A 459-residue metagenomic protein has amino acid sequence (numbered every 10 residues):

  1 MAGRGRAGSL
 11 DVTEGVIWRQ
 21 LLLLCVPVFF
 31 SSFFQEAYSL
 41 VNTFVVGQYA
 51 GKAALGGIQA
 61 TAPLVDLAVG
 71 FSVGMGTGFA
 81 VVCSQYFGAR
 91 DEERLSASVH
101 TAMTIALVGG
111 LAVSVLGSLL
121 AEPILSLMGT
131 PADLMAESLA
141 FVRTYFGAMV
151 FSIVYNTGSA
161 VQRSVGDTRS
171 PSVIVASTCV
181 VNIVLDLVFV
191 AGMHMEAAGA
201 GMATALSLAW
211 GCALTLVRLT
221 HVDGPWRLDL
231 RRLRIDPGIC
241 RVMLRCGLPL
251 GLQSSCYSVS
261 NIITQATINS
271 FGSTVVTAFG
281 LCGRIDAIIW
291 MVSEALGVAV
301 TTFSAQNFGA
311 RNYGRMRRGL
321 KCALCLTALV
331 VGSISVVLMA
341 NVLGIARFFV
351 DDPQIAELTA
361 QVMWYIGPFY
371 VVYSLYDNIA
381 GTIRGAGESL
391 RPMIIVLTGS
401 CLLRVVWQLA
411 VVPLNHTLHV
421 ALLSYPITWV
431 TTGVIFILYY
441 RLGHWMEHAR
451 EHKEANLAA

Functional and structural regions predicted by a protein language model:
M1-C25, C83-A148, V181, G192-L248 (+2 more regions): Short alpha-helical transmembrane segments in multi-pass integral membrane proteins
E14, W18-A37, V41, L64-F71 (+8 more regions): Residue-level signal for short hydrophobic patches within transmembrane helices of multi-pass membrane transporters
L23-L40, T144, Y155, T178 (+5 more regions): Transmembrane helical elements of multi-pass membrane transporters/channels
V28, S32, F44, V81 (+15 more regions): Transmembrane alpha-helix boundary and packing residues in multipass membrane permease domains and related
A37-G56, L125-A132, V188-M195, S255-I288 (+3 more regions): Helix-terminus/linker motif at the lipid-water interface of multi-pass membrane proteins
V46-D66, A132-E137, A197-A198, I239-C246 (+6 more regions): Interfacial/gating helices of multi-pass transporter permease domains
L55-V115, S152-P171, A278-V342, Y373-I395: Small-residue-rich hydrophobic transmembrane alpha-helices
G76, T144-R163, P171-C179, A200-T215 (+4 more regions): Short runs within selected transmembrane alpha-helices of multi-pass transporters and secretion channels
